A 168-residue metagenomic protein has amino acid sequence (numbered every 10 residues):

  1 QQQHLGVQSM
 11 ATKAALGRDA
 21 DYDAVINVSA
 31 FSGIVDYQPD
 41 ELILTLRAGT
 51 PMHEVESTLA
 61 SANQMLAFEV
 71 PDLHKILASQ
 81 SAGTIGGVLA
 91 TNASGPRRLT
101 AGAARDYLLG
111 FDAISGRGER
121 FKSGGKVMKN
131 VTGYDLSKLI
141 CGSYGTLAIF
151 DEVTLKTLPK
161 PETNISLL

Functional and structural regions predicted by a protein language model:
Q1-V7, V28-S81, L89, A93-K126 (+2 more regions): N-terminal glycine-rich flavin-associated loop
V7-K13: Glycine-rich beta-strand-to-loop/alpha-helix junction loops that act as flexible
A14-A20: Short glycine-biased active-site loop of nucleotidyltransferases that positions the nucleotide triphosphate and helps
D21-I26: Short, well-ordered secondary-structure micro-motifs within conserved domains or adaptor modules
Y134: Internal, glycine-rich beta/alpha segment that forms the wall or movable "lid" of small-molecule/cofactor binding
L139-E162: Short, acidic (Asp/Glu-rich) active-site segment that either coordinates a divalent metal cofactor
